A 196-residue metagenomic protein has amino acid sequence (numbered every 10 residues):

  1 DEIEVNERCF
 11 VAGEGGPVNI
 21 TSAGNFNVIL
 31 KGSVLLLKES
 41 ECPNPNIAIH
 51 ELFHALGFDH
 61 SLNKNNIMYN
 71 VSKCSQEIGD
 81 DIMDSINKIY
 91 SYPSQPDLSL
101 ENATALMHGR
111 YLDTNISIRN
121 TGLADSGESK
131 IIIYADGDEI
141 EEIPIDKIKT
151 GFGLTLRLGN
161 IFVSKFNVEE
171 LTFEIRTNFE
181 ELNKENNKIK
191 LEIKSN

Functional and structural regions predicted by a protein language model:
D1-L52, I132, P144: Metzincin-family zinc-dependent endopeptidase catalytic domain
I29-K38, K64-S75: Surface-exposed aromatic
L30-G32, N63-K64, I82, G127-S129 (+1 more regions): Residues that flank catalytic or metal-binding motifs in active/ligand-binding sites
E39-E41, K73, T121, N178: Solvent-exposed coil/turn segments that connect beta secondary-structure elements in extracytoplasmic/periplasmic
E39-I47, L62, Q76-D81: Soluble non-cytosolic domains of exported or imported proteins
I47, S91-N196: Extracellular/luminal regions of secreted and cell-surface proteins that mediate adhesion/ECM remodeling
L52-N65: Catalytic Zn2+-binding segment of zinc metalloproteases
N70-P96: Post-HExxH zinc-binding segment in Zn-dependent metallohydrolases
